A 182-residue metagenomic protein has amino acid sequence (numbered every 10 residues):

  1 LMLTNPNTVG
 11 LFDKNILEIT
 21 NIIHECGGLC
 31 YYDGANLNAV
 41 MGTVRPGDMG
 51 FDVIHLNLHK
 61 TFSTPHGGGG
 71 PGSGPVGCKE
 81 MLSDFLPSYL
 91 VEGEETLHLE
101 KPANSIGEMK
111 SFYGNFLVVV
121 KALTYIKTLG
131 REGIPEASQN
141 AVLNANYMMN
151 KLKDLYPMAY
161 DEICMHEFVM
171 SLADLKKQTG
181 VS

Functional and structural regions predicted by a protein language model:
L1-E94, N104, Q178-V181: Conserved PLP-enzyme active-site core in the AAT-like
V53-E167, S171-K176: Active-site C-terminal subdomain of aminotransferase-like
